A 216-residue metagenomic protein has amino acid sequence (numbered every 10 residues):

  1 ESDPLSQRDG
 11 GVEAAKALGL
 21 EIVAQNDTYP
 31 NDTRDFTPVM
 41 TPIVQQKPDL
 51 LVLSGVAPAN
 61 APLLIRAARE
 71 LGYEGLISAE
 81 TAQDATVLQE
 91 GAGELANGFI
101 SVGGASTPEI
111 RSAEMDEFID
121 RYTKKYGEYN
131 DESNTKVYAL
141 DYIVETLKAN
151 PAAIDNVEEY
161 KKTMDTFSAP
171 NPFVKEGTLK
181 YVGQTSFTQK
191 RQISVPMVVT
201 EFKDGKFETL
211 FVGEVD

Functional and structural regions predicted by a protein language model:
E1-D216: Extracytosolic ligand-binding ectodomains
